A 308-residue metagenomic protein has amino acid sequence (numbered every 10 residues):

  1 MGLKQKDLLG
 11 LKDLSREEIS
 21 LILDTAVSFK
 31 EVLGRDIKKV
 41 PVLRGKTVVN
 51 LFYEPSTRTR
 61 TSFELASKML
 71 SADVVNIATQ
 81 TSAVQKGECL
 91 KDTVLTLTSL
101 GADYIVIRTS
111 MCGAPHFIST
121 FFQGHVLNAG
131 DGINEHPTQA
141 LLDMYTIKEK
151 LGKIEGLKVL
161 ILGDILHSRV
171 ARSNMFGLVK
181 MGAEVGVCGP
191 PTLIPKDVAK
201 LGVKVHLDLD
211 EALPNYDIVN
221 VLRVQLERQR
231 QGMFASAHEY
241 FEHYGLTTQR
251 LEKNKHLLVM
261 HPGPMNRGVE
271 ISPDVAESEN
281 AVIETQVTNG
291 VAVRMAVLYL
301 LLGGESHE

Functional and structural regions predicted by a protein language model:
M1-L65: Positively charged, low-complexity intrinsically disordered leader regions
I37, P41-K148, R267: Phosphate/diphosphate ligand-binding glycine-rich loop within oxidoreductases
L43-V48, E155-V159, H256: Phosphate-coordination loops involved in phosphoryl transfer and adenosine-cofactor binding
Y53-L65, E149-L222: Glycine-rich phosphate/diphosphate-binding loop of Rossmann-like nucleotide-binding domains
L70, F121-Q123, M181, A199-G202 (+2 more regions): Short, structured coil segments at secondary-structure junctions
V198-D274: Rossmann-like adenosine-cofactor binding region
H256-L257, P262-E308: Adenosine-phosphate binding glycine-rich loop
